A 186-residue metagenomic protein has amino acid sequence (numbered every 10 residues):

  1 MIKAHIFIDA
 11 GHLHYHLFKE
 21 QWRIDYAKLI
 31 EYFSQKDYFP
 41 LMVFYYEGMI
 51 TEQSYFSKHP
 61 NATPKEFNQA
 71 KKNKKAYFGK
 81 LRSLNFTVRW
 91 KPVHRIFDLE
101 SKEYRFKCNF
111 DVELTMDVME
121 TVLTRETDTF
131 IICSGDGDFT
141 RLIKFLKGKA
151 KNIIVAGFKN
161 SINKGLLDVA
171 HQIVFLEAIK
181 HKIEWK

Functional and structural regions predicted by a protein language model:
M1-F106, N152-G157, S161: Domain-level signal for Mg2+-assisted phosphodiester chemistry and nucleotide/NA-binding surfaces in nucleic-acid
G79-K186: Nuclease catalytic cores that cleave nucleic-acid phosphodiester bonds, predominantly acidic two-metal-ion
